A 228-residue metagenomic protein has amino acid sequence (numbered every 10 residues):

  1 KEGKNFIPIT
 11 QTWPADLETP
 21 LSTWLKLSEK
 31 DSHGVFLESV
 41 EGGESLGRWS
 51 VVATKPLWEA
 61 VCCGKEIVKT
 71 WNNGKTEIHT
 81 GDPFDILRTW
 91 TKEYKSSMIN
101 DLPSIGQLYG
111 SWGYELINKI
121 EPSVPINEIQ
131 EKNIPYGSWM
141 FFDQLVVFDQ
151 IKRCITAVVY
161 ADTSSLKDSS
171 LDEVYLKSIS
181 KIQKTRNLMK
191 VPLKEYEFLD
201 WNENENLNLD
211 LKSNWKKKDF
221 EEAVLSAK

Functional and structural regions predicted by a protein language model:
K1-G34, S39-E77, Y114, N118-K228: Extended accessory regions or peripheral subdomains of proteins
T80: Active-site metal-coordination/substrate-binding segment of hydrolases, especially metallo-dependent peptidases
P83-M98, P122-N133: Short acidic (Asp/Glu) patches
L87-L102, F220-K228: Short, hydrophobic/aliphatic alpha-helical segments
G106-E115: Conserved phosphate/anionic-ligand binding catalytic regions in large, soluble enzymes, centered on
